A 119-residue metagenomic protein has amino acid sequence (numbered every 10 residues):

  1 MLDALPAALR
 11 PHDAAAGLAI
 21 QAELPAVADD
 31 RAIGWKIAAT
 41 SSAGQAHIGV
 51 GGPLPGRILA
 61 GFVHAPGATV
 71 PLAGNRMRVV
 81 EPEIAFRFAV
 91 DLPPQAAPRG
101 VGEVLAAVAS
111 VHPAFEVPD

Functional and structural regions predicted by a protein language model:
M1-D119: Catalytic-core "active-site belt" of small-molecule-metabolizing enzymes, emphasizing His/Asp/Glu-rich regions
